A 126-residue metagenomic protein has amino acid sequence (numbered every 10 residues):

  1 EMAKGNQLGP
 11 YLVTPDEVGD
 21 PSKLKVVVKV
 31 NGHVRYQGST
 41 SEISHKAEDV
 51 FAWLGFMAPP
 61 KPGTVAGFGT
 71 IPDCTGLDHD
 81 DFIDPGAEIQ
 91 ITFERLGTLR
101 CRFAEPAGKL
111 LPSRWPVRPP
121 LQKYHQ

Functional and structural regions predicted by a protein language model:
E1-Q126: Catalytic-pocket segment enriched in acidic/His residues
